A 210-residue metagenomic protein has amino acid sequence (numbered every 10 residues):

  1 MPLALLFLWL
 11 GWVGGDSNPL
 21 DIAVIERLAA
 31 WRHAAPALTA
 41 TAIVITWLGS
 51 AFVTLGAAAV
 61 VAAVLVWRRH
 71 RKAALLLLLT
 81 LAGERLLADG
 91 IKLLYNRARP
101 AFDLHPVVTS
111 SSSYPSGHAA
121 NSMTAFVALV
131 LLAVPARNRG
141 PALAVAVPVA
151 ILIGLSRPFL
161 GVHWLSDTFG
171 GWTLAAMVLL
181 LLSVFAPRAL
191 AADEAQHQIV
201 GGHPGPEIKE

Functional and structural regions predicted by a protein language model:
M1, A57-R85: Interfacial segments of alpha-helical transmembrane regions
M1-V53, L93-P106: N-terminal transmembrane-helix/juxtamembrane module of multi-pass inner/ER membrane proteins
V13-D16, S50, R68-R69, Y95-N96 (+4 more regions): Short helix-capping/hinge motifs at transmembrane helix termini and TM-loop junctions
A37, R69-A74, A101, R137-A142: Membrane-helix interface segments
T46-R69, A125, A133: Hydrophobic alpha-helical transmembrane segments
F52-G56, L76, G140-V147: Alpha-helical transmembrane segments of integral membrane proteins
L81-A98: Transmembrane alpha-helix/helix-exit interface in multi-pass inner-membrane proteins
F102-E210: Membrane-embedded catalytic cores of phosphoryl/pyrophosphoryl-handling enzymes
